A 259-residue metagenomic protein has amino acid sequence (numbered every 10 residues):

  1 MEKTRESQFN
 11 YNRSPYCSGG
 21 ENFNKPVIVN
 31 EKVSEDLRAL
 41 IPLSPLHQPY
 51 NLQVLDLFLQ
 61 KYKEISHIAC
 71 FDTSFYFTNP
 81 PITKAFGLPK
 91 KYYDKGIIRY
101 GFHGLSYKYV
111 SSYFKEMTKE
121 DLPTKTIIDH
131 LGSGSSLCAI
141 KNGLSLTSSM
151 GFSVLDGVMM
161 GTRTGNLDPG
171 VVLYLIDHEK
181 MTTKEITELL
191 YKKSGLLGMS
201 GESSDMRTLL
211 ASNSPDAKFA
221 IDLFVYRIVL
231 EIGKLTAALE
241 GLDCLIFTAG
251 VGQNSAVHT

Functional and structural regions predicted by a protein language model:
M1-N10, E116-E120, I232-D243: Phosphate/pyrophosphate-binding loops at sites that engage ATP/ADP/AMP, CoA/4′-phosphopantetheine, polyphosphate
E2-H47, S66-I68, S74-T83: Short beta-strand-loop/turn "lid" adjacent to the catalytic site in phosphate-handling enzymes
R13-Y16, I68-F71, I127-G132, T248: Short beta-strand segments
T78-L175: Glycine-rich phosphate-binding loop of actin/hexokinase-like ATP-binding domains
G132, D243-T259: Glycine-rich phosphate-binding loops at beta-strand->alpha-helix junctions
V171, I176-E202: Oxyanion-binding "anion nests"
E188, G195-M199, D205-E240: Adenine-nucleotide phosphate-binding core of ATP-dependent small-molecule kinases
